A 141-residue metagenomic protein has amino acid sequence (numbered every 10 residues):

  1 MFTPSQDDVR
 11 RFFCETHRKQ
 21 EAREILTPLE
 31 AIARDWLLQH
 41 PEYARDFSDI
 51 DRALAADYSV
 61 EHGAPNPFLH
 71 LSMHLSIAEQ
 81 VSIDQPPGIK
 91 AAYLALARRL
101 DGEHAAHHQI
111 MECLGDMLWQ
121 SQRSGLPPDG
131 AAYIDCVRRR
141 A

Functional and structural regions predicted by a protein language model:
F2-P65: Core of compact, soluble alpha-helical bundle domains
Q6, R23-T27, H70, P86 (+2 more regions): Alpha-helix N-cap/helix-initiation sites
F13, A33, L37, S72-I77 (+2 more regions): Short alpha-helical scaffolding segments that buttress acidic/His motifs in well-ordered protein cores
L26-E30, D46-I50, G88-L94, H108-M111 (+1 more regions): Short coil/turn segments at secondary-structure boundaries
W36, A53-L54, R99, C113-Q120 (+1 more regions): A short structural micro-motif
Q39, Y43-R98: Heme-based O2/NO sensor domains and their adjacent alpha-helical segments, primarily globin folds but also including
L96-A106, I134-A141: Short, mixed-charge aromatic SLiMs
D116-A141: Glycine-rich, aromatic-bearing surface loops/beta-hairpins
